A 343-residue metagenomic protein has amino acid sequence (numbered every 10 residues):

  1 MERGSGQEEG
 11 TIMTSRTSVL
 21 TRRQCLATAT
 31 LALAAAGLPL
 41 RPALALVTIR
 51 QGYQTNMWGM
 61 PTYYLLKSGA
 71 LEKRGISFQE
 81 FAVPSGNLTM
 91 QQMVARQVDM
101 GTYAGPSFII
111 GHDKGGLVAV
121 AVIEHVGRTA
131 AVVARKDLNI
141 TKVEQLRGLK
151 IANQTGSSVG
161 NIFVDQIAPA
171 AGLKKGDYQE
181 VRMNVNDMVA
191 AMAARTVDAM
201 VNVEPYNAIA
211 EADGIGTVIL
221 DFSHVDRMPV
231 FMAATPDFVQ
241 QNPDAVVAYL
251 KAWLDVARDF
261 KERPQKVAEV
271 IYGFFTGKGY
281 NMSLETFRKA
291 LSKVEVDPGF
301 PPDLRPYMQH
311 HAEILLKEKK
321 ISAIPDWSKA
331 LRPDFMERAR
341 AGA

Functional and structural regions predicted by a protein language model:
E2-I12: Short, Lys/Arg-enriched N-terminal segments with co-localized hydrophobic residues within the first ~10-30 amino acids
G4-G6, S18, P39-Q51: C-terminal segment of N-terminal export signals and the immediately downstream linker at the start of the mature
T14-A32: N-terminal secretory signal peptides and thylakoid transit peptides that target proteins across membranes
L44-K174, Q179-R182, D198-E204, I215 (+2 more regions): Short, glycine-/small- and polar/acidic-enriched structural segments that line small-molecule recognition paths
Q91, A95, I109, E144 (+8 more regions): Solvent-exposed, polar/charged alpha-helical surfaces in well-ordered, non-transmembrane soluble domains, broadly
P106, N186-T276: Pocket-lining segment of extracytoplasmic ligand-binding domains
Q241-S322: Secondary-structure end/capping motifs
A312-A343: Conserved C-terminal helix/tail region of periplasmic/extracytoplasmic solute-binding proteins
